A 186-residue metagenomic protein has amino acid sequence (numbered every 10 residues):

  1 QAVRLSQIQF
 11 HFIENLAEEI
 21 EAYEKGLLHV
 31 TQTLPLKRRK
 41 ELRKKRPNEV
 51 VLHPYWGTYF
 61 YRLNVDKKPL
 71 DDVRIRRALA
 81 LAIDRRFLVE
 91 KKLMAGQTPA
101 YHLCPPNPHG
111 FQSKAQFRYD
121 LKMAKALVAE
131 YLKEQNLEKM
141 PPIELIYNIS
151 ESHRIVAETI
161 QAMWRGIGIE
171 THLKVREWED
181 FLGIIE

Functional and structural regions predicted by a protein language model:
Q1-E41, Q161, E170-H172: Ligand-site clamp/hinge motif
V3-L5, W56-T58, P99, M140: Extracytoplasmic
Q9-H11, V50-V51, I146, H172-R176: General small-molecule cofactor/ligand-binding pocket signal
K40-L52: Ligand-binding "clamshell"
V51, D71-A162, G166: Append "and occasionally in soluble cytosolic enzymes with long acidic Gly/Pro-rich linkers
V51-L63, N107: Periplasmic-binding protein-like
V65-D66, L145-E151, V175-E177, F181: Conserved short loop/turn motifs at secondary-structure junctions
R165-E186: Periplasmic binding protein-like
